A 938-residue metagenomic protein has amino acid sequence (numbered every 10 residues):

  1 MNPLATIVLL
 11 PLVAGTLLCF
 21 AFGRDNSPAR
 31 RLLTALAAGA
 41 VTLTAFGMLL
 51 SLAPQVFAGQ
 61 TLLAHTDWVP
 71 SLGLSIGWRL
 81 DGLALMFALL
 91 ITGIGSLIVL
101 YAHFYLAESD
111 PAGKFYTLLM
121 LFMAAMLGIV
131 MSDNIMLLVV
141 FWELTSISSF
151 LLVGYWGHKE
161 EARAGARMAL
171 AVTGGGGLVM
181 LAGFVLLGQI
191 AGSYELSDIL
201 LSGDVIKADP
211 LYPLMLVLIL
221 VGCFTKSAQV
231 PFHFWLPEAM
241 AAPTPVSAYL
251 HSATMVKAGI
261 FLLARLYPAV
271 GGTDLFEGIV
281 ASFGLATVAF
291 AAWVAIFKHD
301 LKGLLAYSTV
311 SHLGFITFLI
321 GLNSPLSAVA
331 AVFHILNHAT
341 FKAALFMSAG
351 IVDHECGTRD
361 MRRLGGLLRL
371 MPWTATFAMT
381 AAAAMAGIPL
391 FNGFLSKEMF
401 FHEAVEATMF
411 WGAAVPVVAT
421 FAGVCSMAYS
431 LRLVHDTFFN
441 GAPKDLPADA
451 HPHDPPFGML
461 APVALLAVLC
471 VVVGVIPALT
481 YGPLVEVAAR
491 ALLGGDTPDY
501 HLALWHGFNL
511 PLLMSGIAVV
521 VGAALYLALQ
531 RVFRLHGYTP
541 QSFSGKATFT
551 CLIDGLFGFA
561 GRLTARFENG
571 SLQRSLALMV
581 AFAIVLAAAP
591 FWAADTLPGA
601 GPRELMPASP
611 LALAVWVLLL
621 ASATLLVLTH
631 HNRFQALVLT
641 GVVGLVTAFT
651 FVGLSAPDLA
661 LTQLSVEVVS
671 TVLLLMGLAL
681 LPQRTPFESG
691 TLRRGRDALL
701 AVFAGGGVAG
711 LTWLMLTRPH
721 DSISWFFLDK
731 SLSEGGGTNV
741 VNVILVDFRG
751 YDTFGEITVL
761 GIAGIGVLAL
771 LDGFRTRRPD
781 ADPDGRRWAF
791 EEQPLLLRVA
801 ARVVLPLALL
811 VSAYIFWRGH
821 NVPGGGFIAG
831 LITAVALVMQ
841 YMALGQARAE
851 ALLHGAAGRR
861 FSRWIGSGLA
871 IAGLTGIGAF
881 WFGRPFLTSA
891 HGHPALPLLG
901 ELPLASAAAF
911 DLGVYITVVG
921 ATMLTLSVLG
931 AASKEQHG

Functional and structural regions predicted by a protein language model:
M1-L10, G82-T92, M136-S148, P210-C223 (+6 more regions): Structural signature of hydrophobic alpha-helical transmembrane segments
N2-A5, T16-T117, L186-D209, P213 (+11 more regions): Transmembrane helix-loop-helix hairpins at membrane boundaries of multipass inner-membrane proteins
T61-M126, F261, A281, A577 (+6 more regions): Hydrophobic alpha-helical transmembrane segments in multi-pass integral membrane proteins
D67-M86, S202-L216, E403-V415, Y500-F508 (+3 more regions): Short aromatic-rich membrane-water interface segments that cap or initiate transmembrane helices in multi-pass membrane
L89-L90, L137-W142, T173-G174, P213-G222 (+9 more regions): Alpha-helical transmembrane segments
L97-L138, I147-D454, A589, W616-H631 (+2 more regions): Hydrophobic transmembrane alpha-helices and their helix-loop junctions in integral membrane proteins
A182, L368-T374, S426-G522, L529-L563 (+4 more regions): Cytoplasmic/organellar membrane-interface segments at the starts of transmembrane helices in multi-pass inner-membrane
A608-W616, L625-L628, L680-H820, Q840-G938: Flexible extramembrane loops and terminal tails that flank transmembrane helices in small membrane-associated subunits
